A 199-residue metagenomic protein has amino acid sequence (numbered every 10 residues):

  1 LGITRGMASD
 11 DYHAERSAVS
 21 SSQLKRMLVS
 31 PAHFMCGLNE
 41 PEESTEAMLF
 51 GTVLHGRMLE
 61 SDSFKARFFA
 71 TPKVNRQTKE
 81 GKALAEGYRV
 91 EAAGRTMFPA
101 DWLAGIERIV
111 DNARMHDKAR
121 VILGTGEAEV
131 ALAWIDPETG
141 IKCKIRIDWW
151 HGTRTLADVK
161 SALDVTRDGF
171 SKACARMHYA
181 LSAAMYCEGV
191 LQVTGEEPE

Functional and structural regions predicted by a protein language model:
L1-K144: Metal-dependent nuclease catalytic cores that hydrolyze phosphodiester bonds in DNA/RNA, characterized by
E129-E199: Mg2+/Mn2+-dependent nuclease catalytic core
